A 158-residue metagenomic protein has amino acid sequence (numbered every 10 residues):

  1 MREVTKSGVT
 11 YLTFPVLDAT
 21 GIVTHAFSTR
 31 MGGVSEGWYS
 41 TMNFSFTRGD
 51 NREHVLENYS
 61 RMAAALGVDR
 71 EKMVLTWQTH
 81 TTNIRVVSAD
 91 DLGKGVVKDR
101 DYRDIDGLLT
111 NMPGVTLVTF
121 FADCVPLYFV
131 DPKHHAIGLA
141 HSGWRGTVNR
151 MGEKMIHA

Functional and structural regions predicted by a protein language model:
M1-A158: Active-site microenvironment for binding and transforming phosphate-containing groups
